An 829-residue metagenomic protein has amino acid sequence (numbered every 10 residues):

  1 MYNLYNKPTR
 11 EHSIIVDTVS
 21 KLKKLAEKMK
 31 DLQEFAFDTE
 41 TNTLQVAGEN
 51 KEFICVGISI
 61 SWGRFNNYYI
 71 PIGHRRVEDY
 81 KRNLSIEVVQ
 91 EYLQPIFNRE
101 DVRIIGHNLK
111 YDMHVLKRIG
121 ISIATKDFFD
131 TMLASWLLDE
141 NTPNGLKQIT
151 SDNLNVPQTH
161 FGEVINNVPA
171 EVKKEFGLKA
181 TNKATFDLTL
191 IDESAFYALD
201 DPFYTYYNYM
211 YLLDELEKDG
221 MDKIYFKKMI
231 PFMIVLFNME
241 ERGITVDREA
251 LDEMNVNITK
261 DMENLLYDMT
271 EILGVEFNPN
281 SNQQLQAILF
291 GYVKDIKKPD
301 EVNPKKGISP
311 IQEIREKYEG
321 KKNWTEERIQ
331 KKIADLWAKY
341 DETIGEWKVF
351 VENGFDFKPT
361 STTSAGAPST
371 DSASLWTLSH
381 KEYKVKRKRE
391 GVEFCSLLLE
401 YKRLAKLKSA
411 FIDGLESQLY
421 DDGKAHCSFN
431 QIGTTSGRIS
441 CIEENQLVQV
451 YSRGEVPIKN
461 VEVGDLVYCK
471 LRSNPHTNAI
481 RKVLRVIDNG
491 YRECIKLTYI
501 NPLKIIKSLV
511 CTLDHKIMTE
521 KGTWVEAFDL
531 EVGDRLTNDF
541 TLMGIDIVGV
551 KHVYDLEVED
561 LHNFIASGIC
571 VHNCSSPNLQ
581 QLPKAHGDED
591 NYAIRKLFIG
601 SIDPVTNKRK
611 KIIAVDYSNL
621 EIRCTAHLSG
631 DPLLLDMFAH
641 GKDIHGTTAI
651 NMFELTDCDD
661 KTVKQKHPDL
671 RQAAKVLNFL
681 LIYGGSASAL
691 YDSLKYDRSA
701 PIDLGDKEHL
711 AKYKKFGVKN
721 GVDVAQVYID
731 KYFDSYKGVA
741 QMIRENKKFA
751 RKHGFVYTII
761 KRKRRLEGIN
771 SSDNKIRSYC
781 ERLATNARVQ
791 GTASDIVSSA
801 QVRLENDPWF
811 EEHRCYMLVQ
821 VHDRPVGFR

Functional and structural regions predicted by a protein language model:
M1-R76, A124-K126, N141-G145, I149-V156 (+4 more regions): Conserved "right-hand" nucleotidyltransferase catalytic core of DNA-directed polymerases
A36, D101-L109, I612-A614: Acidic beta-strand-to-loop metal/phosphate-binding motif
T43-G48, I58, K110-I121, W136-L138 (+4 more regions): Short active-site loop/helix that positions an aromatic residue
S59-H74, N153-Q158, Q431-C441, C574-D659: Function-dense linear segments that define catalytic or interfacial modules in macromolecule-processing proteins
G63-I104, I244: Nucleic-acid-processing active sites and adjacent nucleic-acid-binding tracks, predominantly divalent metal-dependent
S122-D139, L146-Q148, G641-T647: Conserved beta-strand -> loop -> alpha-helix junction used to position metal-binding or nucleic-acid-contacting
T181-D187, N238-E241, R389, D422 (+7 more regions): Conserved catalytic core of nucleic-acid polymerases
C441-N573: HINT superfamily self-processing domains
